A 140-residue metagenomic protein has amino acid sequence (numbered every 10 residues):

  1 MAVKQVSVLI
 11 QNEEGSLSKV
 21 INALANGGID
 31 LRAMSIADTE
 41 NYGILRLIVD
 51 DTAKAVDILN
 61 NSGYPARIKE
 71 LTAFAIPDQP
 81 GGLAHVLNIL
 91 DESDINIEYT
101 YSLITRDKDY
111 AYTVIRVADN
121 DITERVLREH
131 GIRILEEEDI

Functional and structural regions predicted by a protein language model:
M1-I140: A conserved regulatory-domain signal marking ACT and ACT-like small-molecule sensing domains and adjacent regulatory
